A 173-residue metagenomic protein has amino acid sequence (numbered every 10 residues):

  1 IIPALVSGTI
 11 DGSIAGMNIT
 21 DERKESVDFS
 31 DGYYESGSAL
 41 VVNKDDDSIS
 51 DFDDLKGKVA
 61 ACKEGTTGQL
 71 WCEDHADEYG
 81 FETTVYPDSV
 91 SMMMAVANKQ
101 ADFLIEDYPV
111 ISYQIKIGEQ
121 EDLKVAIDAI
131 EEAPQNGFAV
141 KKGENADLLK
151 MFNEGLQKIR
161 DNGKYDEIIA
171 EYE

Functional and structural regions predicted by a protein language model:
I1-D54, K124, D128-I130: Acidic, polar ligand-binding/catalytic clefts
I1-P3, D47, T83-N98, A133-P134: Short helix-initiation/N-cap motifs at beta->coil->alpha
L5-V6, L55, V96-A97, F138 (+1 more regions): Hydrophobic residues within well-ordered alpha-helices
S7, D11-G12, D102-F103, G137: Short, Asp-centered acidic motifs that coordinate Mg2+ and/or phosphate in catalytic or ligand-binding sites
A15-S26, E73-D74, A97-N98, D102-E132: A ligand-binding cleft/hinge motif common to bilobed small-molecule-binding domains
M17-N18, E35-S91, Y108-V110: Bilobed "Venus flytrap"/periplasmic-binding protein-like clamshell domains and structurally analogous long
Y34-V42, Y108, S112, K116-E154 (+1 more regions): Periplasmic-binding protein-like
D46, V59, E64-T67, G137-E173: Extended ligand-binding regions for polar small-molecule ligands
